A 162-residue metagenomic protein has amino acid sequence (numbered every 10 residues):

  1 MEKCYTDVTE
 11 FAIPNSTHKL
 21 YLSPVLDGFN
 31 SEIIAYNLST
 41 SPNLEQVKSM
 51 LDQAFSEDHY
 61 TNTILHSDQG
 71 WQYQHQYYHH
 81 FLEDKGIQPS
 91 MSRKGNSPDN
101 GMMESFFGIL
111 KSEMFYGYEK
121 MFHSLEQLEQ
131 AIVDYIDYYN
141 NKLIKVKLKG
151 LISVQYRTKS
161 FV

Functional and structural regions predicted by a protein language model:
M1, L22, N43, V47 (+5 more regions): Hydrophobic (often cysteine-bearing) scaffold residues that line and stabilize catalytic clefts of nucleotide/cofactor
M1-P24, K48-S49, Y60-N62: Mobile-element integrase/transposase regions, centering on the N-terminal DNA-binding/Zn-coordinating module
D7, V25, S31, L51 (+8 more regions): Mobile genetic element proteins and their domesticated derivatives, centered on retroelements and DNA transposons
T17-H18, Q74-Q76: Catalytic cores and conserved motifs of cyclic dinucleotide signaling enzymes
H18, Y36-D58: Active-site beta-loop-alpha junctions of metal-dependent nucleic acid enzymes, especially the RNase H-like/DDE
E32-Y36, S90-S92, Y116-Y118: Short small-residue beta-strand/loop micro-motif enriched in glycine and branched aliphatics
S67-Q69, H75-Q76, P89-K111, E126-E129 (+1 more regions): RNase H-like two-metal-ion nuclease catalytic core shared by retroviral integrases and related mobile-element nucleases
E83-I87, K111-V162: C-terminal domain-tail junction helix/linker
